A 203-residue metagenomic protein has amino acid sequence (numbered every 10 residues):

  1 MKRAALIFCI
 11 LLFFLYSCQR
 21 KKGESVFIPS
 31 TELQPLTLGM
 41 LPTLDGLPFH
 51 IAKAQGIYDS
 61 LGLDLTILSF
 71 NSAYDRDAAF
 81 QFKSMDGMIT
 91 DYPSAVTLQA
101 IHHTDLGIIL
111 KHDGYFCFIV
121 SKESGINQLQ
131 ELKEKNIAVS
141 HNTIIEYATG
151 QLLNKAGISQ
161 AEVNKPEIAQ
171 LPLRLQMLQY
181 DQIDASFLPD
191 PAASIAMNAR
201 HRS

Functional and structural regions predicted by a protein language model:
K2-C9: Sec-dependent signal peptide recognition, specifically the positively charged N-region followed immediately by
I10-L12, Q182: Generic low-complexity, intrinsically disordered sequence content enriched in small uncharged/hydrophobic residues
F14-S17: C-terminal motif of bacterial Sec signal peptides marking the signal peptidase cleavage site
Q19-S25: Sec-dependent signal peptide cleavage junction
S25-Q160, N164-Q170, R174-Y180, D184-D190 (+1 more regions): Short, glycine-/small- and polar/acidic-enriched structural segments that line small-molecule recognition paths
A193: Beta/alpha (TIM)-barrel catalytic core signal, keyed to glycine-rich beta->alpha loops juxtaposed to Asp/Glu that bind
M197-S203: Extracytoplasmic/periplasmic substrate-binding proteins
